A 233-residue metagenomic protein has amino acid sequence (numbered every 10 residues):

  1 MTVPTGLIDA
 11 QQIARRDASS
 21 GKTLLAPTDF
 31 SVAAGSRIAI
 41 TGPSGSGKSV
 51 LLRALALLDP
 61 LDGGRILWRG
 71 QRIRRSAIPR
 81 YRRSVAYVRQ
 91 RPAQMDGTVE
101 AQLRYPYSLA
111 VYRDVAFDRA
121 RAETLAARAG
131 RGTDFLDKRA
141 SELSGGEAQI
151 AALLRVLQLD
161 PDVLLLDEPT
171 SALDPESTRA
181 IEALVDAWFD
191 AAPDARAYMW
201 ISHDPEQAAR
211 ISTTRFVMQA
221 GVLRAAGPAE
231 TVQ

Functional and structural regions predicted by a protein language model:
T41-P43: The feature captures the beta-strand-to-loop junction immediately N-terminal to the Walker
A56: Helix-to-loop junction immediately C-terminal to a conserved catalytic motif
R72-A86: ABC ATPase NBD coupling module
R91, G97-Y112: Q-loop/switch helix immediately C-terminal to the Walker
A116-F135: Conserved ABC ATPase "signature" region
R139-L143, E147: Conserved ABC ATPase signature
V156-L157: ABC ATPase C-loop
L164-E168: Catalytic Walker B motif of ABC-type/P-loop ATPase nucleotide-binding domains
